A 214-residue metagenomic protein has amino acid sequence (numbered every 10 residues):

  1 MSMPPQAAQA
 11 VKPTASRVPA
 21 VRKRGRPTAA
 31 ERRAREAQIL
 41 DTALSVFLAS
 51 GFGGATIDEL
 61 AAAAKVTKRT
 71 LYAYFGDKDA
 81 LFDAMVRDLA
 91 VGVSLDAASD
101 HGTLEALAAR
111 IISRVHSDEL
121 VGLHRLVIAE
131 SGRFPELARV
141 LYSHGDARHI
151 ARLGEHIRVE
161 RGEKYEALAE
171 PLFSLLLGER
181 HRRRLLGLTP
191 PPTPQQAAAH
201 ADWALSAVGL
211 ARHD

Functional and structural regions predicted by a protein language model:
M1-S50, G54-V66, A73, A80: Basic, helix-initiating cap at the start of DNA-binding domains
S2-P5, R158-L205, H213-D214: Hydrophobic/aromatic-rich alpha-helical bundle segments in the mid-to-C-terminal region
R32, E36, L40, V86 (+1 more regions): Amphipathic, non-transmembrane alpha-helical scaffold segments
D41, H101-S117, V121-G132, E170 (+2 more regions): Amphipathic alpha-helical segments that line or abut small-molecule/effector binding pockets and mediate allosteric
F47, F52, T56-I57, T67-K68 (+5 more regions): Amphipathic alpha-helical segments enriched in hydrophobic/aromatic and basic residues that form the DNA-contacting
D83-V115, L153: Amphipathic alpha-helical linker/stalk segments
V86, V115-H144, L185-L186: Amphipathic alpha-helical segments used for helix-helix packing
G122, P135-G162, E166, E170 (+1 more regions): Amphipathic alpha-helical packing segments from all-alpha helical-bundle domains
